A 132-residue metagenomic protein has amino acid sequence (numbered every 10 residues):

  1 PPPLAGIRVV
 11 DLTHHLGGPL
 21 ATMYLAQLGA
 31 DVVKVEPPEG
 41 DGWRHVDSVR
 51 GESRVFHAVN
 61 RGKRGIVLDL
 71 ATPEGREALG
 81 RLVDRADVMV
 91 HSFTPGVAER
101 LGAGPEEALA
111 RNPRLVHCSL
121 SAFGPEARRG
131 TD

Functional and structural regions predicted by a protein language model:
P1-D132: N-terminal helix-loop segment corresponding to the beta1-alpha1 unit of nucleotide/adenylate-binding folds
